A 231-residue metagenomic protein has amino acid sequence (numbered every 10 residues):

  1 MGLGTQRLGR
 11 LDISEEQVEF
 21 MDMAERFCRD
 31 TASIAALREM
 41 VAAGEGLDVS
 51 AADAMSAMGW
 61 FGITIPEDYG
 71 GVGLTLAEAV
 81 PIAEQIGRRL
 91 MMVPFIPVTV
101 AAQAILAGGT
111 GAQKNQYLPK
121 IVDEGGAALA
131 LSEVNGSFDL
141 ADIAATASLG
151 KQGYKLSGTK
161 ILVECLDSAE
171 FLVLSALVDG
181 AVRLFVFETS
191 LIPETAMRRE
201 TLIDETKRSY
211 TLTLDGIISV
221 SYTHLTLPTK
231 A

Functional and structural regions predicted by a protein language model:
M1-F95: Amphipathic, small/basic residue-rich leader segments at the start of a protein or domain
L74, D139-A141, C165-A169: Short glycine/proline-enriched turns and hinge-like loops at secondary-structure junctions
M92-A112: N-terminal glycine-rich flavin-associated loop
D123-E133: A short, Trp-centered hydrophobic/proline-enriched beta-strand micro-motif
A145-A147: A structural signal for short hydrophobic beta-strand segments in well-ordered beta-sheet cores
T159-A196: A short core secondary-structure module
L162-V163, L191-S221: Flexible, small-/acidic-enriched active-site or ligand-binding loops
T223-A231: Conserved small/polar residues in nucleotide/adenosyl-binding loops
